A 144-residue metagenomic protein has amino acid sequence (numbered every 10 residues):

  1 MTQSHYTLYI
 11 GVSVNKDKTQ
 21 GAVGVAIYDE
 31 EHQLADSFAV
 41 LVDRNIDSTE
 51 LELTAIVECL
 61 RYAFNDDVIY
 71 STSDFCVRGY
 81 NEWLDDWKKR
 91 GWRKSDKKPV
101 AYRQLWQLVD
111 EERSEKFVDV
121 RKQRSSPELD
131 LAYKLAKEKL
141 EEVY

Functional and structural regions predicted by a protein language model:
M1-E50, T54, Y62, K134 (+1 more regions): RNase H-like nuclease fold core
V12-T19, E58-Y133: RNase H catalytic domain
